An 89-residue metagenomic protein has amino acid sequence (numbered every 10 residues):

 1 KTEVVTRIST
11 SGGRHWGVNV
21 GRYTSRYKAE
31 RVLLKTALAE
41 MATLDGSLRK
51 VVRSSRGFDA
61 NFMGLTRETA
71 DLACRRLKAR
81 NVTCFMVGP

Functional and structural regions predicted by a protein language model:
T2-R14, T24-P89: Extracytoplasmic
G17-G21: Short, well-ordered beta-strand elements within core beta-sheets of diverse protein domains
